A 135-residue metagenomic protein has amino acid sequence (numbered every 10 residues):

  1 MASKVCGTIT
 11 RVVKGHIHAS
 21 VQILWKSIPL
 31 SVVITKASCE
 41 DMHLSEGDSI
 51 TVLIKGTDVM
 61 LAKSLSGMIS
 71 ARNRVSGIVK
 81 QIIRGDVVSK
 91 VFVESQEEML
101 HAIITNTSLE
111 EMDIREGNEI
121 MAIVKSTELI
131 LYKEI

Functional and structural regions predicted by a protein language model:
A2, C6, R11, K36-Q81 (+2 more regions): Glycine/charge-rich catalytic "coupling/switch" loops of P-loop NTPases
H16-H18, H43, H101: Histidine (H) residue identity feature
H16-Q22, D86-F92: Short aromatic-glycine-enriched beta-strand elements
Q22-L30, V93-L100: OB-fold (S1/OB) nucleic-acid-binding surfaces
V33: Long, contiguous binding/interaction regions
S95-E111: Acidic- and glycine-rich mobile interface elements
